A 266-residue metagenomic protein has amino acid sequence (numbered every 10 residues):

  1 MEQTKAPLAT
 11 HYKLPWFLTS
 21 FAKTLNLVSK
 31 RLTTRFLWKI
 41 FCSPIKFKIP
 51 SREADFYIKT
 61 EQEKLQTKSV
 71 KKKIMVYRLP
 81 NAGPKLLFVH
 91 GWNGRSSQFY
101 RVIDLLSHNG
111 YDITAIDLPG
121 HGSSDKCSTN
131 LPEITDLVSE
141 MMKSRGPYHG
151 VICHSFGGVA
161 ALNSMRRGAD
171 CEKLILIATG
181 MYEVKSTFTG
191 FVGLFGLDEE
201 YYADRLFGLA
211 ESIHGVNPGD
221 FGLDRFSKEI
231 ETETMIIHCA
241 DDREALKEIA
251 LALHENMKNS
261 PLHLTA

Functional and structural regions predicted by a protein language model:
L8-Q66: An N-terminal hydrophobic leader/cap segment in hydrolases
S96, I103-D125: Conserved alpha/beta-hydrolase
V102, L223, T232, L246-E255: Short alpha-helix in the alpha/beta-hydrolase fold that links the catalytic acid
S128-G150: Alpha/beta-hydrolase active-site loop
I152-A161: Gly/Ala-rich beta-loop-alpha elbow adjacent to hydrolase catalytic centers
R167-V216: Hydrolase active-site cap/lid region
S227-E231, I236-H238, D242: Short beta-strand/loop motif that positions the catalytic acidic residue of the alpha/beta-hydrolase fold
L251-A266: Catalytic histidine neighborhood in serine/cysteine hydrolases with alpha/beta-hydrolase-type architecture
